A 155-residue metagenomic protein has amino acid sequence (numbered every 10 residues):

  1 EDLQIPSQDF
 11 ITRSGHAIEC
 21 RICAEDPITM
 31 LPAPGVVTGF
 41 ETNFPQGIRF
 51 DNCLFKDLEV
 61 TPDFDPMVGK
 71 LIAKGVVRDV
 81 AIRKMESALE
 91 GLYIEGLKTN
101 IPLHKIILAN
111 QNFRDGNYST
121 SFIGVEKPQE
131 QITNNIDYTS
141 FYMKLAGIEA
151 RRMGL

Functional and structural regions predicted by a protein language model:
E1-L155: Catalytic cores of soluble metabolic enzymes centered on carboxylation/carboxyl-transfer
